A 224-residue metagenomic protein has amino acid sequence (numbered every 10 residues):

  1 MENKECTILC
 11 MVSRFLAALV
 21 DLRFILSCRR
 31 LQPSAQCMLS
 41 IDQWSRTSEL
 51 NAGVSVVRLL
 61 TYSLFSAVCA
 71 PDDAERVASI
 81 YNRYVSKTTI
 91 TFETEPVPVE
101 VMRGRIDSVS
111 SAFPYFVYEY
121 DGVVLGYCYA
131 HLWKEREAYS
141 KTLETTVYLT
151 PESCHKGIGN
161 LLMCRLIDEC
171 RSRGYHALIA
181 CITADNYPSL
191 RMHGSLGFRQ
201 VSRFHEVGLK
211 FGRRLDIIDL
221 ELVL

Functional and structural regions predicted by a protein language model:
L60, L64-V77: A short beta-loop-alpha structural element at the N-terminal edge of CoA-dependent acyl/N-acetyltransferase catalytic
S79-P96: Helix-loop element at the rim of GNAT/NAT acetyltransferase active sites that forms part of the acceptor-substrate
T94-E152, M163-C164, V223: Acetyl-CoA-dependent GNAT
Y129-L132, I179-I182, G194, R199-D216: Conserved catalytic-core motifs of GNAT/GCN5-like acyltransferases
H155-D168, R191-S195: Conserved acetyl-CoA-binding loop-helix of GNAT-fold acetyltransferases
C170-I182: Conserved GNAT acetyl-CoA-binding A-motif
